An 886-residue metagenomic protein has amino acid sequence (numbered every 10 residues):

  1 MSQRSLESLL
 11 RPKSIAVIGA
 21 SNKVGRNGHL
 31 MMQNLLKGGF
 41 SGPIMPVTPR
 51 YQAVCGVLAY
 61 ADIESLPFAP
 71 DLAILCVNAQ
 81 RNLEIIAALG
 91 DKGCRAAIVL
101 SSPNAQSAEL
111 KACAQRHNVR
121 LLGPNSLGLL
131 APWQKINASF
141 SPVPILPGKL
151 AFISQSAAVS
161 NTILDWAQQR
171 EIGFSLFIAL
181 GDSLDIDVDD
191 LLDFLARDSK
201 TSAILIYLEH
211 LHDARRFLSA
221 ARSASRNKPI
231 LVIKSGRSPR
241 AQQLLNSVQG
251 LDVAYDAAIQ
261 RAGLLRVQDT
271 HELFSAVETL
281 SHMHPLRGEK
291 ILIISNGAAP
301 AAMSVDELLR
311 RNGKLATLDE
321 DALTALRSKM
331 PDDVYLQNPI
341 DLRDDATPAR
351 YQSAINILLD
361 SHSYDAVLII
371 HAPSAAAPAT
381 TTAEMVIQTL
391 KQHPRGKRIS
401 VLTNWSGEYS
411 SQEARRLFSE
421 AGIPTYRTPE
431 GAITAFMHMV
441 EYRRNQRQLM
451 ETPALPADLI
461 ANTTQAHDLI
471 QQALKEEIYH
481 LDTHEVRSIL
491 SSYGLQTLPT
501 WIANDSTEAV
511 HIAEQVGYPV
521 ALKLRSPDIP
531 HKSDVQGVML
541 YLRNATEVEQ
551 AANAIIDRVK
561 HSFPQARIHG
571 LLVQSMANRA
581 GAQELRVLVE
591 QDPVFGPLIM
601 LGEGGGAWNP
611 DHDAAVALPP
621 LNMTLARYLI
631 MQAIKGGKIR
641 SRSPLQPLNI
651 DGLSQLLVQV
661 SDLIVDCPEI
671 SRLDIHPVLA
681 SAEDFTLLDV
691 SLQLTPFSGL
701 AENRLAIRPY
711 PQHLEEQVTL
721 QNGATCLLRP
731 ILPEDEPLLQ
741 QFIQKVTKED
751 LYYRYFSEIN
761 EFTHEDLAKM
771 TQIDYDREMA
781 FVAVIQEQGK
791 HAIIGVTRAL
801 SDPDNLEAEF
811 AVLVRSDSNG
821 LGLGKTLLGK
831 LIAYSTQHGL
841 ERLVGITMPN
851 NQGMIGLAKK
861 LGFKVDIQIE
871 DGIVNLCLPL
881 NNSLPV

Functional and structural regions predicted by a protein language model:
M1-D689, A701: Catalytic-core regions of core metabolic enzymes, especially those transforming organic acids/acyl-group intermediates
R543-A545, Q693, I731-E734: A short, sequence-level motif marking secondary-structure junctions
F685, Q693-T695, R815: Activation segment
L687-L692, V874-L876: Generic detector of short, aliphatic-rich beta-strand segments that form the cores of beta-sheets in diverse domain
F697-V886: Long, contiguous binding/interaction regions
